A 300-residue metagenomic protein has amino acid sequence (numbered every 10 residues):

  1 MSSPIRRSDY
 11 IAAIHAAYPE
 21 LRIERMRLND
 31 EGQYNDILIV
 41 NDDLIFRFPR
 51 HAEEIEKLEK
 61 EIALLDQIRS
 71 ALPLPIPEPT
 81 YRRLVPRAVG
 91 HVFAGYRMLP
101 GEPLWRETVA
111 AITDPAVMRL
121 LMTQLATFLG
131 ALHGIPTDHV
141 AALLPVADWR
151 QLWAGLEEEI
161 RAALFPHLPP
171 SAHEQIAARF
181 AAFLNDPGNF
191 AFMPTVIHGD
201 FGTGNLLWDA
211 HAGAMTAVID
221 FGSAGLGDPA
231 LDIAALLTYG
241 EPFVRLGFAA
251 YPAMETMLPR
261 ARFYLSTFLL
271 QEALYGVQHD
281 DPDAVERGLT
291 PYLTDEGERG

Functional and structural regions predicted by a protein language model:
M1-L21: Juxta-kinase regulatory segment immediately upstream of eukaryotic protein kinase catalytic domains
S2, I55, A162-F165, A249-A250 (+1 more regions): ATP/Mg2+ or Mg2+-diphosphate-binding catalytic cores that bind nucleotide phosphates or diphosphates via glycine-rich
Y18, S70-L74, S171, M254: Short helix-capping segments at alpha-helix termini
I23-Q151, P166, A191: ATP-binding pocket architecture of kinase catalytic cores
A94, T127, L144-P187: Active-site catalytic-loop/activation-segment of kinase and kinase-like phosphoryl-transfer enzymes
S171-F180, A253, M257, A284-Y292: Extended, well-ordered alpha-helical scaffold segments
P194-V196, G202-R262: Active-site Asp-x-Gly
R262-Q271: Hydrophobic alpha-helical segments that form the core of small-molecule binding pockets and/or dimer interfaces
